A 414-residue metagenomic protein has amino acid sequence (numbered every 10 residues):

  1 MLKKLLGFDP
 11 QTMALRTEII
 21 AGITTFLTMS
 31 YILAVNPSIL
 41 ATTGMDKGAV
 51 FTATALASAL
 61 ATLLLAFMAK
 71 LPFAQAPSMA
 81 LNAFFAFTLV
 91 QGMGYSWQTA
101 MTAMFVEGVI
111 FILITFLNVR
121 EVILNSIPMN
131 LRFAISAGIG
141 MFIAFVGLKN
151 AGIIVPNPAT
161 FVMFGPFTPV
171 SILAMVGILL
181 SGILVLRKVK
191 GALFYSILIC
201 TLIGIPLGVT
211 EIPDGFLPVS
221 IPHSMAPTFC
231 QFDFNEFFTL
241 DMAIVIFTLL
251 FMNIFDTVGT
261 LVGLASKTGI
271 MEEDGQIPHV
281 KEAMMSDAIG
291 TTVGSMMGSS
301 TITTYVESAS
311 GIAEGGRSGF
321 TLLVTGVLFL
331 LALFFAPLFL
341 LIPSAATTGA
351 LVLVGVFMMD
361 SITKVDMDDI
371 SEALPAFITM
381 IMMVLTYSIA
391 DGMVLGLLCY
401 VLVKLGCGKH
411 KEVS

Functional and structural regions predicted by a protein language model:
M1-A49, V162-M163, Y195-K281: Helix-loop-helix hairpins and the membrane-proximal interhelical loops of multi-pass alpha-helical transport proteins
L2-N36, A57-S58, S78-F87, Q91-S136 (+1 more regions): Helix-loop-helix junctions within the multi-pass membrane cores of secondary transporters/permeases
I19, I39, I123, G191 (+3 more regions): Residue-level signature of catalytic and energy-coupling elements of molecular machines, predominantly ATP/GTP-dependent
G44-L63: Loop-to-helix transition at the N-terminal end of transmembrane alpha-helices
K47-G48, F73, W97, I389: Membrane-helix interface/capping residues of multi-pass secondary transporters
A61-A74, I183-K188, L249-D256, D287-M297 (+3 more regions): Transmembrane alpha-helix interface/packing and boundary motifs in multi-pass membrane proteins, characterized by
M93-P206, T210, L323-S414: Membrane-embedded alpha-helical modules
